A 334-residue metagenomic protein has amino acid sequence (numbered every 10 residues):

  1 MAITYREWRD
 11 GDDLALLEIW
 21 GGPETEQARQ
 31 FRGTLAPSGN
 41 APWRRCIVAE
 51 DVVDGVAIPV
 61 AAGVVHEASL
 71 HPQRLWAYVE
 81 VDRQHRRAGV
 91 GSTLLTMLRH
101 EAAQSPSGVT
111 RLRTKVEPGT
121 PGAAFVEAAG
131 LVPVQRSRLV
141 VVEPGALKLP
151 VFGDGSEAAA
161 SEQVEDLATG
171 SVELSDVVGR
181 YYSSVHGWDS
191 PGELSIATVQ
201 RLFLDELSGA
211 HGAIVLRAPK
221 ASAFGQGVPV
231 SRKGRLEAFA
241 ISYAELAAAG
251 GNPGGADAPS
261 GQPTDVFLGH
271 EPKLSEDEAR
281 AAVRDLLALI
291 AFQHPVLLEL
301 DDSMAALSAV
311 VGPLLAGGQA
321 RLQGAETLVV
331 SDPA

Functional and structural regions predicted by a protein language model:
M1-L35, V48-E50, P150-L194: Short amphipathic alpha-helix that is part of the acyltransferase structural core
A2-I3, R44, D54-A62, P72-L75 (+2 more regions): Glycine-rich phosphate/pyrophosphate-binding loop shared by adenosine-nucleotide-utilizing enzymes
G11-H66, D189-V228: Active-site rim helix/loop that mediates acceptor-substrate recognition in acyltransferases
E50-V52, V56-S105, V109-L112: Long, hydrophobic/aromatic-enriched structural stretches that serve as scaffold segments
Y78-R87, G261-A279: A short, internal acetyl-CoA/4′-phosphopantetheine-binding micro-motif in the GNAT/acyltransferase core
R87-A103, A128, L274-F292: Conserved acetyl-CoA-binding loop-helix of GNAT-fold acetyltransferases
S92, H100, Q104-T110, T114-S137 (+1 more regions): Conserved active-site alpha-helix within GNAT-family acetyltransferase domains
V141-V172, V310, G317-A334: C-terminal "cap" of GNAT-fold acetyltransferases
